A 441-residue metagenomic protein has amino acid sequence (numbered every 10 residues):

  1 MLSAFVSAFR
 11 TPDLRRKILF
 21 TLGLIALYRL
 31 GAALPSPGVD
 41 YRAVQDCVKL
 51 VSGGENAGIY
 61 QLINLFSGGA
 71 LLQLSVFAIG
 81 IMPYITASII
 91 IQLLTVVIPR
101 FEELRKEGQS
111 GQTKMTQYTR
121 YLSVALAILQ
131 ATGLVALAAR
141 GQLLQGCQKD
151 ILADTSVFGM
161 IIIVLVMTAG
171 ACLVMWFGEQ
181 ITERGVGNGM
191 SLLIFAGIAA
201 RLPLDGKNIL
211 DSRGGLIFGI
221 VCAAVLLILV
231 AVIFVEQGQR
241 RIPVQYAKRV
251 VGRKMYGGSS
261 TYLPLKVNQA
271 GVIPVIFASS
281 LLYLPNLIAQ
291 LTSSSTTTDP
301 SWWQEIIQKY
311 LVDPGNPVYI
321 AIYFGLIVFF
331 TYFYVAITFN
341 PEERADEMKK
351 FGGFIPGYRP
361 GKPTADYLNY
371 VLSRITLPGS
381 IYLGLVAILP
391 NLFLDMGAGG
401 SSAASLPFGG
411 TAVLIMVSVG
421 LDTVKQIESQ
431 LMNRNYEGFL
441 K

Functional and structural regions predicted by a protein language model:
M1-R105, S110-K441: N-terminal cationic and glycine-rich segments that engage phosphates or anionic surfaces
